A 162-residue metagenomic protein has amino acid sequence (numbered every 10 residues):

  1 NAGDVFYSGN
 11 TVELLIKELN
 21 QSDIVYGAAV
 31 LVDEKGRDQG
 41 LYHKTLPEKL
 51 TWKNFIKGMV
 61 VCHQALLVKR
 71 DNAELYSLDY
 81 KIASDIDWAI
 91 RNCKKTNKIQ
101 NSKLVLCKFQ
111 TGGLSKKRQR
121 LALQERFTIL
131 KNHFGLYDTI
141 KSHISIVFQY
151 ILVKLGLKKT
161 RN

Functional and structural regions predicted by a protein language model:
N1-R118: Nucleotide-sugar donor-binding/catalytic module of glycosyltransferases that assemble extracellular/cell-envelope
T45-P47, Q119-L123, K154-N162: Short, charged low-complexity intrinsically disordered segments located at boundaries of structured domains
K81-A83, L121-A122, T139, S145: Residue-level recognition of hydrophobic positions within alpha-helical transmembrane segments
N97, V105, K116-I140: Catalytic core of nucleotide-sugar-dependent glycosyltransferases
K131-N162: Membrane-proximal basic amphipathic "stem/tether" segments
